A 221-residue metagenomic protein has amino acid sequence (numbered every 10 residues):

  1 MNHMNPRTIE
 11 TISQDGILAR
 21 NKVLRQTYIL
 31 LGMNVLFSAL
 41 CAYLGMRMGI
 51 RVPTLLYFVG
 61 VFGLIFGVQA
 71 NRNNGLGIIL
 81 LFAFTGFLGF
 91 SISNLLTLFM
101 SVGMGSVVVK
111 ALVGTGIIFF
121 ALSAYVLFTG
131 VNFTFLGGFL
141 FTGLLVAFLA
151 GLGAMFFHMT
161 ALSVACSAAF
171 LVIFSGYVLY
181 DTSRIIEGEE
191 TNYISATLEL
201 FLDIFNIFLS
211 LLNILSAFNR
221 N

Functional and structural regions predicted by a protein language model:
M1-N221: A hydrophobic alpha-helical transmembrane-helix feature that marks the membrane cores and membrane-interface segments
